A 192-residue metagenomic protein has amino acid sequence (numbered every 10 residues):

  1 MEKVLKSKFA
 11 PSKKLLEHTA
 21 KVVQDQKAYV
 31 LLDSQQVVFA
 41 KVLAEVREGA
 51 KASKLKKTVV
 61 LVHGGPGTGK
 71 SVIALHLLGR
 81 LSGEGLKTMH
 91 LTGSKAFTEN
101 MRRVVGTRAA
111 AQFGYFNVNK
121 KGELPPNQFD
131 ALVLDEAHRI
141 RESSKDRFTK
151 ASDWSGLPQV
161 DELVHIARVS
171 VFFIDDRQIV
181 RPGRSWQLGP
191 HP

Functional and structural regions predicted by a protein language model:
M1-E17: Interdomain "pre-motor" coupling segment immediately N-terminal to P-loop NTPase/helicase cores
S12, G114-N117, P158: Helix N-terminus capping/helix-initiation residues
L15-Q26: Short glycine/proline-rich turn/loop motifs
D25-S53, V59, H63-T68, V72-I73 (+4 more regions): Conserved helicase motor core of SF1/SF2 NTP-dependent helicases
V105-Y115: Active-site regions of enzymes building and remodeling cell-envelope glycoconjugates
F113-P125: Conserved alpha-helical scaffold flanking the Walker A/P-loop in AAA+ ATPase domains
